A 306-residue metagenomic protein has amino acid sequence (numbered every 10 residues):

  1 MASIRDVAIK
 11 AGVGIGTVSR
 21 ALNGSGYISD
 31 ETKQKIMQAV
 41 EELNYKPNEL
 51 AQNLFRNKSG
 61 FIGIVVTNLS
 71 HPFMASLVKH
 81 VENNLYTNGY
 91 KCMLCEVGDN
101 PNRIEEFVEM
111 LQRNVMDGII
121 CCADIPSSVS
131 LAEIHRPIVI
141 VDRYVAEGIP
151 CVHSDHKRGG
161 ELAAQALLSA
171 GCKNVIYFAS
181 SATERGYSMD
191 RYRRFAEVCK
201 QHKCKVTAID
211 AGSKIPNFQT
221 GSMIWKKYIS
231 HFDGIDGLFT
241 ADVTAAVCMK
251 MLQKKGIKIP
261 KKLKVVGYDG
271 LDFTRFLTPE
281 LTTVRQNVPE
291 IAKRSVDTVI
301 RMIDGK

Functional and structural regions predicted by a protein language model:
M1-K58: N-terminal helix-turn-helix DNA-binding module of bacterial transcription factors
A2, N57-Q165, S169, K227-S230 (+1 more regions): Alpha-helical recognition/docking segments in bacterial nutrient-uptake and carbohydrate-utilization systems
G14, D117, C172-V175, D236: Short acidic/polar active-site loop segments enriched in Thr and Asp
I15-R20, L54-S70, N174-S181: Short beta-strand segments enriched in small/hydrophobic residues
K33, A75-K79, E161, S188-A196: Short, surface-exposed alpha-helical segments at coil->helix boundaries
D124-P126, I176, S188-T274, A292-V296: Hydrophobic alpha-helical
V152-Y177, F218-K226, Q286-D304: Hydrophobic alpha-helical segments within soluble ligand-binding/sensing domains
